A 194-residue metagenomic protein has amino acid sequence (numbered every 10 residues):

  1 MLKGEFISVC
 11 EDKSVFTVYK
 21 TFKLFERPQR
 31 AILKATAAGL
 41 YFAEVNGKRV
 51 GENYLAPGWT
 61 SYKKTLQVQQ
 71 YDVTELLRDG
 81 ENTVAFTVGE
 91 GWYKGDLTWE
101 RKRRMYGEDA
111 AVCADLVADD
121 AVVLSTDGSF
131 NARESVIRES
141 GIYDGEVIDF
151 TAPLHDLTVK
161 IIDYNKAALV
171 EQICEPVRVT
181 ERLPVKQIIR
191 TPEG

Functional and structural regions predicted by a protein language model:
M1-E11: Boundary/junction segments of secreted and surface-exposed precursor proteins
M1-L2, M105-A111, Q172, R178: A generic structural signal for short, non-catalytic loop/turn and secondary-structure boundary residues
V9-K13, V18-A152, D156: Accessory beta-strand-rich segments of carbohydrate-active enzymes
T158-K160: Intrinsically disordered, low-complexity linkers and stems that provide flexible hinges in membrane-associated
I162-G194: Edge strands and adjacent loops of beta-rich recognition modules
